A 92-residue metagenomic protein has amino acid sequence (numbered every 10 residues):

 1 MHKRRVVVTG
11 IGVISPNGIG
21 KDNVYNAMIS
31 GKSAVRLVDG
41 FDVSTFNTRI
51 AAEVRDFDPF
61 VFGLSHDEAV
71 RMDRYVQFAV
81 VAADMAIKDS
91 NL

Functional and structural regions predicted by a protein language model:
M1-L92: Conserved "HGTGT" condensation-loop signature of ketosynthase/thiolase-family condensing enzymes that catalyze
